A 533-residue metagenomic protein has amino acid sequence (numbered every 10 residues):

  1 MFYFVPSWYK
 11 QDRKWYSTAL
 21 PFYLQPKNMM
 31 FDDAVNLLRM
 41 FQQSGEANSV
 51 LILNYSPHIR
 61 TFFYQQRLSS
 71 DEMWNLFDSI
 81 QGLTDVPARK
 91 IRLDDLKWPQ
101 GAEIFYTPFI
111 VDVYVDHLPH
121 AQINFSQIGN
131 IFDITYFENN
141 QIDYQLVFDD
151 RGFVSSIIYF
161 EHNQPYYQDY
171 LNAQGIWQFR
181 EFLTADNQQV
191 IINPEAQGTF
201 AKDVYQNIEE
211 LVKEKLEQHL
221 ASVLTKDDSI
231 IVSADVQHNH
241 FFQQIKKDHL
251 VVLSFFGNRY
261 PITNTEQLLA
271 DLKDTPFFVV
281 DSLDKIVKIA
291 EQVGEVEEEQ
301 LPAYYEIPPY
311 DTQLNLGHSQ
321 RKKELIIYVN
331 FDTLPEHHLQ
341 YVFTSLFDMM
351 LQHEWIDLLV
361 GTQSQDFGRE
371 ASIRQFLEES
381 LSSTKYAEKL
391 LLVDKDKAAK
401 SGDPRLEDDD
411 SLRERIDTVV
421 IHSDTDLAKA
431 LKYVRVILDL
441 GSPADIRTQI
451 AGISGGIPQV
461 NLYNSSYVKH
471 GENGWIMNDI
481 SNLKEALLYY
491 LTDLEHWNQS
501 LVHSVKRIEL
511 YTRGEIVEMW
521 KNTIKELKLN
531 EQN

Functional and structural regions predicted by a protein language model:
M1-T225: Long terminal accessory regions outside catalytic cores
Q218-L224, Y260-F277: Membrane-proximal helix-turn-helix segments that form the acceptor-binding/catalytic region of lipid-linked
L272-E299: A short, active-site helix/loop in glycosyltransferases that binds the activated sugar's phosphate group
F278-D281, E298-D311, I416-H422, V460 (+1 more regions): Short acidic-hydrophobic, aromatic-tinged amphipathic segments that line or gate anion-handling sites
E306-K400: Conserved catalytic-core segment of nucleotide-activated headgroup transferases in glycan assembly
L406-T448: Donor nucleotide-activated moiety binding/catalytic core segment of transferases that use nucleotide-activated donors
Y433, I437-R507: Catalytic binding pocket for nucleotide-activated donors in carbohydrate/polymer assembly enzymes
T512-N533: C-terminal alpha-helical cap of glycosyltransferases
